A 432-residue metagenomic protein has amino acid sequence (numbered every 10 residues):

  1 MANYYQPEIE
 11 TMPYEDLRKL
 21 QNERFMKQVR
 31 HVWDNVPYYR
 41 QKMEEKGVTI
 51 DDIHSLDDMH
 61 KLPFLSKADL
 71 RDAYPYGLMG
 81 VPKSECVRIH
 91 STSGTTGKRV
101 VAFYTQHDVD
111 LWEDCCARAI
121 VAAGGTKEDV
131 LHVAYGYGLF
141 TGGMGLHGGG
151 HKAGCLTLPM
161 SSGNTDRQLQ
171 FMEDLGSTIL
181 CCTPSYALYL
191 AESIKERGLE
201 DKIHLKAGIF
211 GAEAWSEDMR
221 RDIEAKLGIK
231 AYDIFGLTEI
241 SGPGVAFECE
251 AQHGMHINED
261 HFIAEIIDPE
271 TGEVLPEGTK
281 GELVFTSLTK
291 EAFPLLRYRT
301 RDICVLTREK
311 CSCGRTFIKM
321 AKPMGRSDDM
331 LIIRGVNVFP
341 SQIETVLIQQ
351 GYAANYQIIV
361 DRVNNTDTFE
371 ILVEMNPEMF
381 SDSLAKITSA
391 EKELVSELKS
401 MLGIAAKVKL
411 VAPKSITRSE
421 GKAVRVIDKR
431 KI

Functional and structural regions predicted by a protein language model:
M1-S91, G97-D114, R118-A122, I203 (+5 more regions): Nucleotide 5′-phosphate-binding alpha/beta core
A2-E8, L65-Y232, I240, G244-E250 (+4 more regions): Active-site phosphate/ATP/adenylate-binding loop shared across adenylate-forming ligases
I9, H256, K322-R326: Short, flexible turn/loop "capping" segments at secondary-structure junctions
T157, A231, A264, Y356-I358 (+1 more regions): Generic structural signal for residues in well-ordered beta-strands
M160, I234, I267, D361 (+1 more regions): Conserved beta-strand termini and adjacent loop/short-helix elements that scaffold enzyme active sites in alpha/beta
L180, T289-I404, G421: AMP-binding/adenylate-forming catalytic core of the ANL superfamily
I203, E259-H261, R326: Short, solvent-exposed loop/turn segments at the edges of secondary structure
W215-K310: Conserved AMP-binding/adenylate-forming
